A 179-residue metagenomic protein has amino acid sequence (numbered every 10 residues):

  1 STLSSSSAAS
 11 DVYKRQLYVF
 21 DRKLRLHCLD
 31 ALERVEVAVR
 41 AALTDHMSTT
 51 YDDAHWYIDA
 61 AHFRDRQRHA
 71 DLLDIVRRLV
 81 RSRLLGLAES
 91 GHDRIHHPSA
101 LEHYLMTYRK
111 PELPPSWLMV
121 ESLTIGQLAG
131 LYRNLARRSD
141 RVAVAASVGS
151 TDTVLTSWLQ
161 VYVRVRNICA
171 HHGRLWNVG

Functional and structural regions predicted by a protein language model:
T2-A9, Y13: Single conserved hydrophobic/aromatic residue that forms the stacking wall/gate of nucleotide- or nucleobase-binding
L3, L26, T156: Charge-dense, low-complexity intrinsically disordered segments
D11-F20, R141-T153: Short, charged/polar, low-complexity loop and linker segments that flank or interrupt alpha-helical bundles
F20, L26-R141: Long amphipathic alpha-helical segments that form oligomerization/scaffold cores
D30, R34, P111, P115 (+1 more regions): Short, well-structured alpha-helical interface segments that form or flank functional binding sites
M47-T50, L175-G179: Short amphipathic alpha-helical segments with coiled-coil-like heptad repeat character
L159-V178: Histidine-centered, metal-coordinating catalytic motifs and their short helical/loop contexts
